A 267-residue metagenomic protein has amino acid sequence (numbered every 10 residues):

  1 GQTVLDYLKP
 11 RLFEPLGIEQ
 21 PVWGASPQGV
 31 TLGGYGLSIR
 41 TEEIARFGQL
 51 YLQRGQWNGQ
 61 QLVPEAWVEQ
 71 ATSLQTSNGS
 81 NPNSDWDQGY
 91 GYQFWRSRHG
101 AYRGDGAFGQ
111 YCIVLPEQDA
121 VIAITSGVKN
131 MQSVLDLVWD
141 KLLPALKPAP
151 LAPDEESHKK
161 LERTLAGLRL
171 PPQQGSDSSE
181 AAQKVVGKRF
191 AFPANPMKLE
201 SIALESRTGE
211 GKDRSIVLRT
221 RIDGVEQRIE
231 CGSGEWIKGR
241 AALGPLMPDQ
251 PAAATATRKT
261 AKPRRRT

Functional and structural regions predicted by a protein language model:
G1-K9, G55-P64: Structural helix-adjacent loops and short alpha-helical linkers that scaffold large soluble proteins
Q2-I39: Active-site helix/loop module of the DD-peptidase/beta-lactamase fold, centered on the serine-lysine SxxK catalytic
L8-K9, F13, A45-L52, V68 (+3 more regions): Non-transmembrane alpha-helical segments in soluble domains of secreted/periplasmic/extracellular proteins
Q20, V68-I122: Active-site Gly/Thr loop motif
Y35-W57, Q110-G127, W139: Active-site-proximal alpha-helical segments within enzyme catalytic domains
Q93, H99, D105, L115-P116 (+2 more regions): Low-complexity, Gly/Ser/Thr/Pro-rich intrinsically disordered linker/tail segments
A152-T267: Peripheral terminal and inter-domain segments
